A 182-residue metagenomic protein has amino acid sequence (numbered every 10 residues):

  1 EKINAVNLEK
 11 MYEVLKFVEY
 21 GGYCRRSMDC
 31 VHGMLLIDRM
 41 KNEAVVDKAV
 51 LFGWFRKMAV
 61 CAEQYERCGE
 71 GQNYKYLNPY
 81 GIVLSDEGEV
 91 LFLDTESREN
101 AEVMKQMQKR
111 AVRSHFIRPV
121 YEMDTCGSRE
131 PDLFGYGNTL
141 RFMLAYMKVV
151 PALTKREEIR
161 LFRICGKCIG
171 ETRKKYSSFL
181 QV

Functional and structural regions predicted by a protein language model:
I3-L8, Y20, L35, K57-C61 (+3 more regions): Extracytoplasmic/periplasmic ligand-binding sensor domains of two-pass membrane signal-transduction receptors
N4-F52: Conserved structural core of kinase catalytic domains
G21, L91-L93, L180-V182: Short, structured interface segments
K48, F52, G127-L133, Y176: Short, solvent-exposed loop/helix junctions and linker helices that flank or host conserved functional motifs
W54-F55, A59-E99: Catalytic-loop of the protein kinase fold
F55-M58, G137-L144, V182: Short amphipathic C-terminal alpha-helix that caps PH/PH-like domains
S85-K167: C-lobe/activation-segment region of protein kinase-like
I169-Q181: A conserved short helix/loop substructure at the end of the activation segment of eukaryotic-like protein kinase domains
